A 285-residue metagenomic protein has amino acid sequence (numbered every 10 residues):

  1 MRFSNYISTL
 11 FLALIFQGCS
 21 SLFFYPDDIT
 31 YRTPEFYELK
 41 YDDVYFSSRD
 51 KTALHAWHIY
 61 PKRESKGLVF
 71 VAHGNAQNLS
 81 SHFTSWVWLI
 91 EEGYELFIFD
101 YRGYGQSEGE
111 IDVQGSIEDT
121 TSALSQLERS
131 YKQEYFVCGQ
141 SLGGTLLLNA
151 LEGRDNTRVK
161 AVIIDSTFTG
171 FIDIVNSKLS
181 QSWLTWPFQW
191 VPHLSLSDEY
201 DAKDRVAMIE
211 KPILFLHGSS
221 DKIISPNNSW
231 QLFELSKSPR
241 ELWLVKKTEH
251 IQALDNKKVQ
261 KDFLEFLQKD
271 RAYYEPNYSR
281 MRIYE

Functional and structural regions predicted by a protein language model:
L14-S48, H55, I283: An N-terminal hydrophobic leader/cap segment in hydrolases
R49-Q126, S130: Membrane-embedded segments
S85, A202, K211, S225-E234: Short alpha-helix in the alpha/beta-hydrolase fold that links the catalytic acid
N149-R205, Q252-D255: Hydrolase active-site cap/lid region
M208-E210, F215-H217, D221: Short beta-strand/loop motif that positions the catalytic acidic residue of the alpha/beta-hydrolase fold
S220-I224, H250-I251: Acidic catalytic loop of the alpha/beta-hydrolase fold
W230-I251: Catalytic histidine neighborhood in serine/cysteine hydrolases with alpha/beta-hydrolase-type architecture
N256-E285: Catalytic active-site module of serine/aspartate enzymes centered on a nucleophile-bearing elbow/loop
